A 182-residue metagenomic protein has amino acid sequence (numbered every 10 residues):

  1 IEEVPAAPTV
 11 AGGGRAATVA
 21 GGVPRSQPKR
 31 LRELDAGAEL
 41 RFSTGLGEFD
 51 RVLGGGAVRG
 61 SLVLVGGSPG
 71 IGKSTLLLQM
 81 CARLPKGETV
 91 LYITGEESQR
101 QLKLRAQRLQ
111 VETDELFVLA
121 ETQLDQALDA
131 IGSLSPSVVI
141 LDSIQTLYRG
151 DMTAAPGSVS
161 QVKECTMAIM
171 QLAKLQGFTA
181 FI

Functional and structural regions predicted by a protein language model:
I1-G13: Cys/His-rich short segments
E2, Q99, T146-R149: Short, active-site-adjacent cap segments at secondary-structure transitions
P8-A11, L31, V139: A generic alpha-helix propensity feature with a strong bias for hydrophobic helices
G14-E112, L128, G132: The Walker A/P-loop phosphate-binding site
F42, F49, F117, F178-F181: Phenylalanine-focused residue identity feature
R59-L64, P69, T75, E112 (+1 more regions): P-loop NTPase motor core
T94, L116-L119: Short, surface-exposed helix-loop/turn micro-motifs enriched in polar/charged residues
